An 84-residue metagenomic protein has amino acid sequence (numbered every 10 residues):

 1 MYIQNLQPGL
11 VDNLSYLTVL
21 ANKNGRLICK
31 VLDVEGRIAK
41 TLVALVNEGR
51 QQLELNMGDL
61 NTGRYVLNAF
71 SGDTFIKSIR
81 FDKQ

Functional and structural regions predicted by a protein language model:
M1-K30, Q52-L55: Glycine-centered coil/turn sites that cap beta-strands in beta-rich domains
Q7, K30-L32, L45, N68 (+1 more regions): Solvent-exposed beta-strand sheet faces enriched in polar/charged residues
T18, T62-Q84: C-terminal tail/sorting-segment detector
G25, G49-Q51, N61-V66: A glycine-anchored, Pro-Gly-centered beta-turn/N-cap motif
L27, I38-K40, K77-I79: Short beta-strand segments
V31-A39, Y65: Short, glycine-anchored, charge-dense loop/turn motifs used at functional sites
I38-D59, T74: Glycine-centered tight-turn motifs at strand-turn-strand junctions
